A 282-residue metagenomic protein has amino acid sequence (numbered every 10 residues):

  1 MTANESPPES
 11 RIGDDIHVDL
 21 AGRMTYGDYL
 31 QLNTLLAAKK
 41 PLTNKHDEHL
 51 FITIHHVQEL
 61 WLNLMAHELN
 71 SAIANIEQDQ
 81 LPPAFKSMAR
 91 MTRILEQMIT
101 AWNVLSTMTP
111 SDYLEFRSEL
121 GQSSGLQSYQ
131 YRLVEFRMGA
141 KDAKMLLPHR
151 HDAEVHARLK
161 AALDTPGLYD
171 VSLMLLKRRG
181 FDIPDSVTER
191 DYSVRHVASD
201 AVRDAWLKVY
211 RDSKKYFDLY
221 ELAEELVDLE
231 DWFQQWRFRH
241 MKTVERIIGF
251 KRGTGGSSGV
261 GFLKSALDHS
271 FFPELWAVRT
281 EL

Functional and structural regions predicted by a protein language model:
T2-L282: Surface-exposed peri-terminal alpha-helical interaction modules
